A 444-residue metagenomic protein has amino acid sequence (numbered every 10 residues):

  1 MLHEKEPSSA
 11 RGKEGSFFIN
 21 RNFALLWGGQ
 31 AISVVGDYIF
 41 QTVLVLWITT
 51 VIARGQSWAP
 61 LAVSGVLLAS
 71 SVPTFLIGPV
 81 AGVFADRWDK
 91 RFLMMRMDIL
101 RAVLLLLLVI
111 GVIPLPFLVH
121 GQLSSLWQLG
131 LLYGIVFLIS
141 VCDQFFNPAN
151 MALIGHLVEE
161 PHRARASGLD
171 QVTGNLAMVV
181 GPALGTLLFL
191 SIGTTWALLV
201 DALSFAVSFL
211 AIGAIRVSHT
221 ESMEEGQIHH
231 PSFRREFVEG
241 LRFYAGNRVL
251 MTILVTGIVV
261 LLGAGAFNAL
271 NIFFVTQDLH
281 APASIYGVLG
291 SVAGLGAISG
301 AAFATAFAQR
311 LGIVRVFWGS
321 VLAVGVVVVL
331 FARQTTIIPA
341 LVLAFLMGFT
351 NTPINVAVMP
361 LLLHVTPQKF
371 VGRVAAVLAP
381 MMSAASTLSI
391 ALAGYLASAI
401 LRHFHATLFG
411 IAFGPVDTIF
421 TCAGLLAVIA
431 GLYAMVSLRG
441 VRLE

Functional and structural regions predicted by a protein language model:
H3-N22, M223-R235, H364: Short, membrane-interfacial amphipathic segments enriched in basic
E4, S64-A69, L76, R87 (+8 more regions): C-terminal transmembrane bundle of multi-pass solute transporters/carriers
S9-V72, R242-A293: Helix-loop boundary and gating motifs at the non-cytosolic
G15-N20, Q56, G121-L126, I228-H229 (+4 more regions): Helix-boundary and loop/linker segments of multi-pass membrane transporters
N20, A24-T42, V66-L105, G130-L190 (+9 more regions): Substrate-agnostic recognition of the 12-TM MFS/MFS-like secondary transporter fold
V43-R54, V109-L123, V180-V200, Q277-D278 (+1 more regions): Transmembrane alpha-helix termini and helix-breaking/packing motifs in multi-pass membrane transporters
I99-S125, L322-T335: C-terminal ends and interior cores of transmembrane alpha-helices in multi-pass membrane transporters/permeases
I113-P116, N150-H156, L198-H229, Q309-R310 (+1 more regions): Helix-loop junctions on the cytosolic side of multi-pass membrane transporters, especially the intracellular loop
